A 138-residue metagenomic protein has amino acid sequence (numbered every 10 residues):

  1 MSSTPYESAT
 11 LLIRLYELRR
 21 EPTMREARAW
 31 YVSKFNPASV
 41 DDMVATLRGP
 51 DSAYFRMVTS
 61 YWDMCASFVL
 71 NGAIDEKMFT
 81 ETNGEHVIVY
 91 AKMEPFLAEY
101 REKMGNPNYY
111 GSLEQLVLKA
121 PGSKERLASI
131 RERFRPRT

Functional and structural regions predicted by a protein language model:
M1-T138: Acidic, Ser/Pro/Thr-rich low-complexity regulatory regions and the short amphipathic helical interaction modules they
